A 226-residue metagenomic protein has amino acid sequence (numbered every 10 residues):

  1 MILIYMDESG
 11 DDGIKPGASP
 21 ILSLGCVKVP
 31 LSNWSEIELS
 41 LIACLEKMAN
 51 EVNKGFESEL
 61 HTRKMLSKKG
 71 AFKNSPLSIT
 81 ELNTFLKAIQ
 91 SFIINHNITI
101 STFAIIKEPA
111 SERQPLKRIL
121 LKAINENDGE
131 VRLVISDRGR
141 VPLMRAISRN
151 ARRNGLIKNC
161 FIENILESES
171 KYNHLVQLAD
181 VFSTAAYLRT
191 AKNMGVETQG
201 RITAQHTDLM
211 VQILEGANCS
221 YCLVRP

Functional and structural regions predicted by a protein language model:
M1-P226: Phosphate-ester processing/binding pockets and catalytic centers
